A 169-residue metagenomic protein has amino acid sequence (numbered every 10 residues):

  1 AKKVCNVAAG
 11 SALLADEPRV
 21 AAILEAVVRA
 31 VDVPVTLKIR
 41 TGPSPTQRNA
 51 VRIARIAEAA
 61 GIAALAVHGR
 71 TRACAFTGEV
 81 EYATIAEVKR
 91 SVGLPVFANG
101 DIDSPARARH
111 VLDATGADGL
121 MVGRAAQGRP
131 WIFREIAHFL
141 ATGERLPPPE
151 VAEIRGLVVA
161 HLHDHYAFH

Functional and structural regions predicted by a protein language model:
A1, K38-S44, H68-R72, D101-D103 (+1 more regions): Active-site beta-loop-alpha junctions enriched in small/polar residues
A1-E58: Active-site entrance/lid segments in N-terminal catalytic domains of soluble metabolic enzymes
K2-V20, R70-Y82, L140-P147: Glycine-rich tight-turn/loop motif centered on a GG-T
L14, S44, A75, A98-N99: Residue-level marker of alpha-helix boundaries and capping positions
A22, A30-D32, T46-A64, A83 (+2 more regions): Alpha/beta catalytic cores of nucleotide-metabolism and tRNA/nucleoside-modifying enzymes
